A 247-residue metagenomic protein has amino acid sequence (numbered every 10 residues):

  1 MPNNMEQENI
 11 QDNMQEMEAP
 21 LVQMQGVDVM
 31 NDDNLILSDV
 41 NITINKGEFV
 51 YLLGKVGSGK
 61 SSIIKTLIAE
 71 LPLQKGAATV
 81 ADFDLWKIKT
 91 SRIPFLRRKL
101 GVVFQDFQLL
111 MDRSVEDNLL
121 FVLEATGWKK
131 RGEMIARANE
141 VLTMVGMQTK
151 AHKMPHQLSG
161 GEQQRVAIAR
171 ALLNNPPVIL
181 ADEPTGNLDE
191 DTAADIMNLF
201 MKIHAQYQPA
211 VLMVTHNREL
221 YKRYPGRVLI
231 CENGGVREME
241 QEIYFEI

Functional and structural regions predicted by a protein language model:
I68: Helix-to-loop junction immediately C-terminal to a conserved catalytic motif
G76-D84: Conserved ABC transporter NBD signature motif
L85-G101: ABC ATPase NBD coupling module
D112-F121: Short coil-to-helix segment of the ABC ATPase nucleotide-binding domain corresponding to the Q-loop/switch region
M154-Q164: Conserved ABC ATPase signature
L173-P177: A short, proline-enriched helix->beta-strand linker immediately N-terminal to the Walker B motif in ABC-type P-loop
I179-D182: Catalytic Walker B motif of ABC-type/P-loop ATPase nucleotide-binding domains
